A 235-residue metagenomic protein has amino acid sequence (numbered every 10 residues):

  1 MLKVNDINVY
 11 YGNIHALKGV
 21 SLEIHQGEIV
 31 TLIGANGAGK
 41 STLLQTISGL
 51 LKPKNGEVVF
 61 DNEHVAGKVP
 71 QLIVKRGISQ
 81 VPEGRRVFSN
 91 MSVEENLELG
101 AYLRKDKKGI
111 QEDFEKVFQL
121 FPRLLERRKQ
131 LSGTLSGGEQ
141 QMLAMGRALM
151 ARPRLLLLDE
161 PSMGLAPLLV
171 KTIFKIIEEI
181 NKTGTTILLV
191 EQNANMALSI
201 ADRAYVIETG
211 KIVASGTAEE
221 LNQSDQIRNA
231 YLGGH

Functional and structural regions predicted by a protein language model:
L2-V4, L17: Conserved structural motif at the start of ABC-family nucleotide-binding domains
G12, V30, K68, V93-E112 (+2 more regions): ABC-type ATPase nucleotide-binding domains, specifically the catalytic core motifs of the NBD
I33-A35: The feature captures the beta-strand-to-loop junction immediately N-terminal to the Walker
S48: Helix-to-loop junction immediately C-terminal to a conserved catalytic motif
G56-V65, R76, I110-F114: Conserved ABC transporter NBD signature motif
L131-L135, E139: Conserved ABC ATPase signature
A148-L149: ABC ATPase C-loop
